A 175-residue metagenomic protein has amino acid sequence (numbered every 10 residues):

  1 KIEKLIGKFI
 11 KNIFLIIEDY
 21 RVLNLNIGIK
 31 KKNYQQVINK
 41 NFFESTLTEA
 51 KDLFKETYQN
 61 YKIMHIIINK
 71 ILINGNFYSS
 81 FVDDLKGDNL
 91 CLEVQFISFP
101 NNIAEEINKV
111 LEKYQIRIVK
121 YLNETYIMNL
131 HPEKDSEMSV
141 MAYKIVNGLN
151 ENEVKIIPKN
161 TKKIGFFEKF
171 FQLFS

Functional and structural regions predicted by a protein language model:
K1-N12, I17-S175: Nucleotide/phosphate-binding catalytic cleft detector across ATP-hydrolyzing and phosphate-transferring enzymes
